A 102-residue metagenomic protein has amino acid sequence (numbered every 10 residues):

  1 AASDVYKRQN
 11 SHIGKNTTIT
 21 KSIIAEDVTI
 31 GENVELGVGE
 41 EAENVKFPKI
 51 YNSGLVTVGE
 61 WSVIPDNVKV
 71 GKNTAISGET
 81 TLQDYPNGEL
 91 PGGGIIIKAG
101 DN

Functional and structural regions predicted by a protein language model:
A1-Y6: Short, small-residue-biased leader/transition segments that mark boundaries at the very start of proteins
H12, I23-E26: Catalytic phosphate/nucleotide-handling subdomain of diverse soluble enzymes
K15, V34-L36: Periodic small-residue-enriched repeat registers in elongated scaffold domains
D27, N33-V34, D66-N102: Terminal amphipathic alpha-helical/low-complexity segments used for targeting or macromolecular assembly
N44-L82: Internal helix-turn-beta structural module
